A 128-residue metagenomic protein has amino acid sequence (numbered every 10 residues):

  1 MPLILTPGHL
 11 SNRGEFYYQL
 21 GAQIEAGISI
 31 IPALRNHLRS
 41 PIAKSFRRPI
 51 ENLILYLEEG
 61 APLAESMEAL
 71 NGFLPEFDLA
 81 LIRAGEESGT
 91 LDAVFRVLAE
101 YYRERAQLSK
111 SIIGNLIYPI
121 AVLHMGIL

Functional and structural regions predicted by a protein language model:
M1-A121: Catalytic metal-binding core of the metallo-beta-lactamase
I120, H124-L128: Generic alpha-helical transmembrane segments of integral inner-membrane proteins, especially permease/transport modules
